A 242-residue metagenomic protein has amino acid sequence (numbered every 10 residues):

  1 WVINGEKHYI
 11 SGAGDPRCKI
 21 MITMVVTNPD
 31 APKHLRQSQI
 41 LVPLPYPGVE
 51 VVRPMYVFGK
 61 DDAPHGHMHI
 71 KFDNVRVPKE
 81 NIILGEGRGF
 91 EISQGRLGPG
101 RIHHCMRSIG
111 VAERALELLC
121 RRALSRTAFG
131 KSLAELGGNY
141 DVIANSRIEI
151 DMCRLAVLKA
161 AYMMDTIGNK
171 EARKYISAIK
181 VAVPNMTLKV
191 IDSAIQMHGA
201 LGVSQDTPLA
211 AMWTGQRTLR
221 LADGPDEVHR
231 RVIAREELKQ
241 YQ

Functional and structural regions predicted by a protein language model:
W1, H69-N74, G85-F90, Q94-Q242: Alpha-helical interface subdomain recognition
V2, E6-H8, G12-D15, T27 (+4 more regions): Active-site beta-strand/loop segments that form the cofactor-binding cradle of oxidoreductase flavoproteins
N4-V52: A short core secondary-structure module
G12-R17, D30-H34, G59-P64, L84 (+1 more regions): Solvent-exposed alpha-helices and their adjacent loops that cap or buttress functional pockets in soluble metabolic
P16-C18, L35, H65-H67, P208 (+1 more regions): Short, solvent-exposed loop/turn segments at the edges of secondary structure
P32, P43, V77-P78, S132 (+1 more regions): Short, solvent-exposed coil/turn linker segments
P45-R76: Flexible, small-/acidic-enriched active-site or ligand-binding loops
V51, N81-E86: Cytochrome P450 core scaffold surrounding the K-helix E-X-X-R motif and the conserved "meander" helix-loop region
